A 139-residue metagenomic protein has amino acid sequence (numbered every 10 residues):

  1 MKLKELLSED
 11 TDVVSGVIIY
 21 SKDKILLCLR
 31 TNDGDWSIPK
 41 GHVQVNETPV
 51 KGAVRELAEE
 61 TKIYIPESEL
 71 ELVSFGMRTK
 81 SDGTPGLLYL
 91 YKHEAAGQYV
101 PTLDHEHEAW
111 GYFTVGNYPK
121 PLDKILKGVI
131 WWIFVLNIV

Functional and structural regions predicted by a protein language model:
M1-E9, I138-V139: Short, Lys/Arg-enriched, disordered terminal segments
E5-I25, V73-F75: Conserved N-terminal beta-strand and adjoining loop/helix that marks the start of the Nudix/MutT-like hydrolase domain
T11, W36, G111: Residues that recognize and position ribonucleotide moieties
V14-S15, D33, G86, E108: A conserved catalytic-core signature of glycosyltransferases
Y20-E60: Conserved Nudix-box catalytic region and its N-terminal flanking loop in Nudix hydrolases and closely related
L27, L88, I133: Flexible, surface-exposed loop/gating regions in the mature catalytic domains of secreted/periplasmic hydrolases
V43-E69, S74-V129: Unchanged
K127-V139: Charged phosphate-binding loop/patch that engages nucleotide di/tri-phosphates or the phosphate backbone of nucleic
